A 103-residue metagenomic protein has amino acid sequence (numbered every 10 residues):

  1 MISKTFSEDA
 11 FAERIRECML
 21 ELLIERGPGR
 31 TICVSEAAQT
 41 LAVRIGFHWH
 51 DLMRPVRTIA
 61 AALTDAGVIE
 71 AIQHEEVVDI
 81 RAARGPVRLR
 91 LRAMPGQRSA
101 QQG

Functional and structural regions predicted by a protein language model:
M1-E13, R98: Intrinsically disordered, low-complexity serine/threonine- and proline-rich regulatory segments
F6, E21, G46-F47: Short, contiguous strand/loop micro-motifs
A10-T31: Positively charged, polyanion-binding regions of nucleic-acid-associated proteins
G29-L41: Short acidic, hydrophobic short linear motifs in intrinsically disordered regions
A42-R57: Short, positively charged loop/turn segments that connect secondary-structure elements
A62: Alpha-helical DNA-recognition elements
D65-Q73: A short, conserved structural fragment
H74-Q101: Short, cationic-aromatic polyanion-contact patches
